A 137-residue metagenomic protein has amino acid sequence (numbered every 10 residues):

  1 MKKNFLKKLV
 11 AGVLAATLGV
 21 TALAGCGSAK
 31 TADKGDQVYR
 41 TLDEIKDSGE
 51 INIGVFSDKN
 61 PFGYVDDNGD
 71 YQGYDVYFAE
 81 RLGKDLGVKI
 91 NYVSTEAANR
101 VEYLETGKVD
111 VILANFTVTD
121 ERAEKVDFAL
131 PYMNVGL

Functional and structural regions predicted by a protein language model:
M1-S48: Short, low-complexity disordered leader/linker segments with a strong preference for bacterial N-terminal type II
K8-L9, A16, N68, Q72 (+2 more regions): A generic helix-loop boundary/linker signal
A16, I51, V126, L137: A broad, low-specificity signal marking well-ordered, structured residues that form hydrophobic/aromatic
A32-N115: Extracytoplasmic small-molecule ligand-binding "clamshell" domains of the periplasmic binding protein/Venus flytrap
N60, N134-L137: Small-molecule pocket liners
V118: Flexible, active-site-proximal loop/turn residues at the rims of small-molecule/cofactor binding pockets and catalytic
E121-V135: Ligand-binding "clamshell"
